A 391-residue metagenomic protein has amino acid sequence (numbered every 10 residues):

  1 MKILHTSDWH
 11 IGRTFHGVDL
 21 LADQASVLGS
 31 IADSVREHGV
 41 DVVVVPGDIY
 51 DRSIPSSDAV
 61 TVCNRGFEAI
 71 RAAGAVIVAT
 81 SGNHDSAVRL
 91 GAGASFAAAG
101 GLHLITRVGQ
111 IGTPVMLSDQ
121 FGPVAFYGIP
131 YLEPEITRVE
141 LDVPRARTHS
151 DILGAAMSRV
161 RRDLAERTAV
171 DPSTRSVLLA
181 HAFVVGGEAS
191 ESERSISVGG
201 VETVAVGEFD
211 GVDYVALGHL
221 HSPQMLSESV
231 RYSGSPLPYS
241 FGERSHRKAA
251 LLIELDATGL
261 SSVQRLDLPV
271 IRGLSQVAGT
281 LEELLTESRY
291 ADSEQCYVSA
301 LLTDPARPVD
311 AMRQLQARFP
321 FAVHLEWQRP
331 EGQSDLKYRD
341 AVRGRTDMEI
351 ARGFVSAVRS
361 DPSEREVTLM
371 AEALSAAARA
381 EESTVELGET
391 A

Functional and structural regions predicted by a protein language model:
M1-E68, A72, E372, A376 (+1 more regions): N-terminal active-site segment of His-dependent metallophosphoesterases
D8, L28, V43, D48 (+8 more regions): Divalent metal-coordination and catalytic microenvironments
E37, V42, L255-A391: Accessory, non-catalytic peripheral segments of nucleic-acid enzymes
P55, H84-A216, L220-M225: His/Asp/Glu-rich metal-coordinating catalytic cores of metallo-dependent phosphodiesterases/hydrolases acting on
V62-G74, V201-G211: Catalytic-core regions built around general acid/base machinery
A72-I77, T174: A short helix->loop->beta-strand "cap" motif at the edges of active sites that frequently abuts
A75-T80, L102: Hydrophobic or amphipathic alpha-helical targeting/insertion segments
G112-Q120, V124-A125, I129, V230-E294: Binuclear metal-dependent phosphoesterase catalytic core
